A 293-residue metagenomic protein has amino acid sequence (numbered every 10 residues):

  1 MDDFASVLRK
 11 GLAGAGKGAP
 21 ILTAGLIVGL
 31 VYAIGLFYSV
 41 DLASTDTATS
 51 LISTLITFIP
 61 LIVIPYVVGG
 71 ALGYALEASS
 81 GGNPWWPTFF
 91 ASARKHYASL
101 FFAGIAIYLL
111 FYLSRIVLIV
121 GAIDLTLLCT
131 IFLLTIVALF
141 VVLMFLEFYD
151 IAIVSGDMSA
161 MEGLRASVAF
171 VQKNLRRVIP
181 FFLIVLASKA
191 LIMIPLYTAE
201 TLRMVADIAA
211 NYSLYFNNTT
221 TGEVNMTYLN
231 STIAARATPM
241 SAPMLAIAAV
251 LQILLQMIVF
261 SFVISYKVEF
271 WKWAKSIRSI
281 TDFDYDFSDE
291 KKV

Functional and structural regions predicted by a protein language model:
M1, M226, S276-V293: Low-complexity, intrinsically disordered extramembrane tails and loops of integral membrane proteins
M1-D41, S79-F90, V137-A210, L245-Q252 (+1 more regions): Nonpolar helix-loop interface/hinge motif
A24-L26, T57, G104-I105, F132 (+1 more regions): Residue-level recognition of transmembrane alpha-helices in multi-pass small-molecule transporters/permeases
F37-T45, I116-D124: Juxtamembrane "helix-exit" motif on the non-cytosolic side of transmembrane helices
T49-G82, I123-M158, A199-N218, T238-R278: Selective recognition of hydrophobic, aromatic-rich stretches within alpha-helical transmembrane segments of polytopic
P87-F111, R115, F132-I136: Alpha-helical membrane-spanning segments of integral membrane proteins, especially the hydrophobic core of TM bundles
N211-T232: Extracytoplasmic/periplasmic ligand-binding sensor domains of two-pass membrane signal-transduction receptors
